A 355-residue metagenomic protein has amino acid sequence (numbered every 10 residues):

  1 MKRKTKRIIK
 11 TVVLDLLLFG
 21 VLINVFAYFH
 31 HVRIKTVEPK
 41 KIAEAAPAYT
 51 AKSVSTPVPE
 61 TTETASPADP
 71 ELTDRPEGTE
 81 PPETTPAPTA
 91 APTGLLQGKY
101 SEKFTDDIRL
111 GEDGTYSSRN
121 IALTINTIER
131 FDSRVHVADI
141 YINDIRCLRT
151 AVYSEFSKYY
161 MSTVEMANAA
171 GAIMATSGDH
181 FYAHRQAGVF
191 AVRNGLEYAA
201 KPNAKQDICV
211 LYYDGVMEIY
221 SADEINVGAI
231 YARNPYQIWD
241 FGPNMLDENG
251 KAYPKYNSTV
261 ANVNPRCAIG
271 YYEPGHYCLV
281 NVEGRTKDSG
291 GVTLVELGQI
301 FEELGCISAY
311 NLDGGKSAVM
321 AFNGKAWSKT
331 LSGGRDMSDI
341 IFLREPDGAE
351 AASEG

Functional and structural regions predicted by a protein language model:
K2-P202, E218: Zymogen propeptides
S133-V135, A169-A170, A204, D240 (+2 more regions): Extracytoplasmic
V137, I208-C209, A268: Short, surface-exposed charged micro-motifs
Y141-D144, L211-M217, E248-N249, Y271-G275 (+2 more regions): Short acidic-glycine loop/turn motifs at beta-strand connectors
V152-K158, E224-V227, V282-T286: Short, solvent-exposed aromatic-acidic interface loops
R185-N203, K255-I307, L312, S317-G355: Conserved, well-ordered active-site substructure
A200-Y236: Extended Lys/Arg-rich, glycine-bearing segments that form polyanion-binding/interaction patches within enzyme domains
N234-Y256: Short, conserved active-site entrance elements at the starts or edges of catalytic domains
